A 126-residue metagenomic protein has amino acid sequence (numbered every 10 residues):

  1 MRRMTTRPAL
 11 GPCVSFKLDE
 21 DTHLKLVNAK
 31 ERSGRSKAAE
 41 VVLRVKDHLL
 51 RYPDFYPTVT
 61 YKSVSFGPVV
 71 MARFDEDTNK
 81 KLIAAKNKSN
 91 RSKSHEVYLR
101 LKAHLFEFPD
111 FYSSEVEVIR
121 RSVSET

Functional and structural regions predicted by a protein language model:
M1-E20, K30, P57-E76, K86 (+2 more regions): Short Lys/Arg-rich basic patches
E20-L43, E76-H95, L99: Surface-exposed, Lys/Arg-rich phosphate-binding patches that contact polyanionic backbones
S36-V59, S92-E115: Short, basic amphipathic alpha-helical segments that act as recognition/interaction helices in nucleic-acid-binding
